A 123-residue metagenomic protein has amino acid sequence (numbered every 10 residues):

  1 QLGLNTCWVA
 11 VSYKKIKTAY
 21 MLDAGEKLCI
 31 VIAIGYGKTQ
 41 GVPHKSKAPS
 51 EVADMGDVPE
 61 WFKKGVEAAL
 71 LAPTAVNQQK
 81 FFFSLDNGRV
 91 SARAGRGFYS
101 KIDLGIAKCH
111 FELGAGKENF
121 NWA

Functional and structural regions predicted by a protein language model:
Q1-A123: Acidic, surface-exposed loops and disordered segments
